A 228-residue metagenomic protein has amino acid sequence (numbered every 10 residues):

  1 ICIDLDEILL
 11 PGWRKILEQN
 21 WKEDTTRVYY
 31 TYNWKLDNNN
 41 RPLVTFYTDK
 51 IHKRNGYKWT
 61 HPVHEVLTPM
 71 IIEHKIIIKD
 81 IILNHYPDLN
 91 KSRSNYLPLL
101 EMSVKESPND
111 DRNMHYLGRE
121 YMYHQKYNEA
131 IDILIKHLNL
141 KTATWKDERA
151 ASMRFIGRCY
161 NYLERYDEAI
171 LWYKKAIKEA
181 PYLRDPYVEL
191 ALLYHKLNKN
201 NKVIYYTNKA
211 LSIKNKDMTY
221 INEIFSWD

Functional and structural regions predicted by a protein language model:
I1-L10: Short beta-strand-to-loop acidic/aromatic patch adjacent to the donor-nucleotide binding site
L9-D132: Catalytic-site signature of metal-activated, phosphate-bearing donor transferases, centered on the GT-A/GT-A-like
